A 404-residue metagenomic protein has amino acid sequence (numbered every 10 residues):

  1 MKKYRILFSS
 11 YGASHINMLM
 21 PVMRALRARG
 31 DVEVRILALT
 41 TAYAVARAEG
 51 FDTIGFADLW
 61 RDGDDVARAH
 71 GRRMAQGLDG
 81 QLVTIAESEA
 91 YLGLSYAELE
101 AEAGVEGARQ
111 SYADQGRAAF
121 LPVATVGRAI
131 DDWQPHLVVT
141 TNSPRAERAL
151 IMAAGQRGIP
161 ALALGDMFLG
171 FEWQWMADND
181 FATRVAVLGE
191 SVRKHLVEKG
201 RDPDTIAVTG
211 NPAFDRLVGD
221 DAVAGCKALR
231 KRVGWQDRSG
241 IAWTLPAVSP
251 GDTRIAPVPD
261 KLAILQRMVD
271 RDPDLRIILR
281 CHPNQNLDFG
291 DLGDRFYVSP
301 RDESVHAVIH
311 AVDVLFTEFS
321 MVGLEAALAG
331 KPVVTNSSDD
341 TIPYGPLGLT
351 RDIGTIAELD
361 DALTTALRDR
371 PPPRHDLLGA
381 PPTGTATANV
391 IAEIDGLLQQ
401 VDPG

Functional and structural regions predicted by a protein language model:
L7-L217: Active-site and donor-binding regions of nucleotide-sugar-utilizing enzymes
A42-R47, V192-L196, G251-D252, N284-G290 (+1 more regions): Short, charged/polar "capping" segments at the starts of alpha-helices and the immediately preceding loops
I54-A57, Y297-R301, T350-L359: Short acidic-hydrophobic, aromatic-tinged amphipathic segments that line or gate anion-handling sites
T125, D131, H282-A329: Donor nucleotide-activated moiety binding/catalytic core segment of transferases that use nucleotide-activated donors
I159-P160, V314, G330-V334: Structural loop-to-beta junction motif characteristic of Rossmann-like glycosyltransferase folds
N179-A182, P203, F319-P382: Catalytic binding pocket for nucleotide-activated donors in carbohydrate/polymer assembly enzymes
F214-D291: Conserved catalytic-core segment of nucleotide-activated headgroup transferases in glycan assembly
P246, I356, L367-G404: C-terminal amphipathic helix plus adjacent low-complexity, charged tail appended to glycosyltransferase catalytic
